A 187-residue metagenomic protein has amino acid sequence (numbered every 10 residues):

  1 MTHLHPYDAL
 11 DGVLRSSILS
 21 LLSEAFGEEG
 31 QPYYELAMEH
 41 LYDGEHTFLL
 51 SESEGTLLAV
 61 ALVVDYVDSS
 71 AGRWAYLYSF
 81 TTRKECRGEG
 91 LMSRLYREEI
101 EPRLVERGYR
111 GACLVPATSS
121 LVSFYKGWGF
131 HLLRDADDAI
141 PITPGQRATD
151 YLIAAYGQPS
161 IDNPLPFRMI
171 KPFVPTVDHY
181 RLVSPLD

Functional and structural regions predicted by a protein language model:
M1-I18, P172: A short beta-loop-alpha structural element at the N-terminal edge of CoA-dependent acyl/N-acetyltransferase catalytic
I18-L19, S23, E29-S53, L57-T81: A conserved beta-strand-loop-helix scaffold within acyl/acetyltransferase catalytic domains
L77, E99-L104, L121: Short hydrophobic clusters on alpha-helical segments that form packing/core surfaces in small helical domains
T82, G88-P102: Conserved acetyl-CoA-binding loop-helix of GNAT-fold acetyltransferases
R103-A117: Conserved GNAT acetyl-CoA-binding A-motif
R107, I140-D187: Intrinsically disordered, low-complexity, positively biased terminal segments
C113-S123, D138-Q146: Conserved beta-strand-loop-alpha-helix junction that forms the acyl-donor binding cleft
K126-A136: Conserved acetyl-CoA-binding loop of GNAT-fold acetyltransferases
